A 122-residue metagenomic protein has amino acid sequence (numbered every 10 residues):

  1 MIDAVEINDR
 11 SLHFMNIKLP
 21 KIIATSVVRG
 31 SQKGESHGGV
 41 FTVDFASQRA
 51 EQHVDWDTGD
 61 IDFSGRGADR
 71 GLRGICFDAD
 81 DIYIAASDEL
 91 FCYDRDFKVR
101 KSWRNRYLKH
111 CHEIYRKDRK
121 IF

Functional and structural regions predicted by a protein language model:
K18-I22, A79-D80, D118-K120: Short coil/turn segments that connect the beta-strands within blades of beta-propeller domains
V28-Q32, E89-F91: Short glycine/acidic-enriched loop and turn motifs that connect beta-strands
S36, R70-G71, H110: Beta-rich catalytic cores
H37-A46: Beta-propeller blade signature
F45-S47, D94-K98: Short loop/turn segments that connect beta-strands within beta-propeller blades
H53-G59, F63-G67, S102-Y107: Surface loop/turn motifs at the tips and blade-to-blade linkers of beta-strand repeat domains
